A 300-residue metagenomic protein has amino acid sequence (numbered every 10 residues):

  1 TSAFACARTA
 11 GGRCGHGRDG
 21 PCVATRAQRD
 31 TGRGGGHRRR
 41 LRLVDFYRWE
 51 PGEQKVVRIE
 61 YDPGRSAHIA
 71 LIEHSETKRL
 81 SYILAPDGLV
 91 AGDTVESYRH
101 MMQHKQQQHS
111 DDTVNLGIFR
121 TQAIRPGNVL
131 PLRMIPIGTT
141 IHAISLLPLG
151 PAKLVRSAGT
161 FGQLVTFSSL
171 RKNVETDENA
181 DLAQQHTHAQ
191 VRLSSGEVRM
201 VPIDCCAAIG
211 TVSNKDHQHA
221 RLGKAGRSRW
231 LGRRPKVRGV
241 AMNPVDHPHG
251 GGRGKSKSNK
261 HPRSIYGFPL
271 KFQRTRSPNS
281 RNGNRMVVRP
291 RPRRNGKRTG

Functional and structural regions predicted by a protein language model:
T1-A67, H74, D87-G300: Basic, glycine/proline-rich low-complexity segments that contact nucleic acids
I69-L71, Y82: Ordered hydrophobic segments in well-structured contexts
R79: Classical protein tyrosine phosphatase
